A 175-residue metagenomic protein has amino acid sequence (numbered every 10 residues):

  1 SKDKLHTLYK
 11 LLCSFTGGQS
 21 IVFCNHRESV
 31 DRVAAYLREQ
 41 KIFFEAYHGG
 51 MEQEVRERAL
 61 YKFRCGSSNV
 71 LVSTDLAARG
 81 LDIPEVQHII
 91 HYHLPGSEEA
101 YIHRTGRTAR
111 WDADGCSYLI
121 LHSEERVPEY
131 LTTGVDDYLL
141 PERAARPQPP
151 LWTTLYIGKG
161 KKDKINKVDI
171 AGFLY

Functional and structural regions predicted by a protein language model:
S1-K4, H26-V30, M51-Q53, L76-R79 (+4 more regions): Conserved nucleotide-binding/hydrolysis micro-motifs of P-loop NTPases
S1-Y36, F173: Conserved interdomain hinge at the start of the Helicase C-terminal
L12-T16, Y36-E39, Y61-C65, L81-D82 (+1 more regions): Conserved catalytic network of the ASCE P-loop NTPase/AAA+ motor domain
T16-G18, Q40-F43, S68, P84-H88 (+1 more regions): Short glycine-/polar-rich loops that comprise or flank the Walker A/P-loop and associated switch/sensor motifs
V30-Y36, I42-T74: Conserved helicase ATPase core of P-loop NTP-dependent helicases/translocases
L60, V70-Y92, E99, W111: P-loop/Walker A NTP-binding module and the surrounding RecA-like catalytic core of P-loop NTPases
V70, R79, S97-Y138: Conserved segment of the helicase C-terminal RecA-like domain
L140-Y175: Non-catalytic terminal extensions of ATP-dependent helicases
